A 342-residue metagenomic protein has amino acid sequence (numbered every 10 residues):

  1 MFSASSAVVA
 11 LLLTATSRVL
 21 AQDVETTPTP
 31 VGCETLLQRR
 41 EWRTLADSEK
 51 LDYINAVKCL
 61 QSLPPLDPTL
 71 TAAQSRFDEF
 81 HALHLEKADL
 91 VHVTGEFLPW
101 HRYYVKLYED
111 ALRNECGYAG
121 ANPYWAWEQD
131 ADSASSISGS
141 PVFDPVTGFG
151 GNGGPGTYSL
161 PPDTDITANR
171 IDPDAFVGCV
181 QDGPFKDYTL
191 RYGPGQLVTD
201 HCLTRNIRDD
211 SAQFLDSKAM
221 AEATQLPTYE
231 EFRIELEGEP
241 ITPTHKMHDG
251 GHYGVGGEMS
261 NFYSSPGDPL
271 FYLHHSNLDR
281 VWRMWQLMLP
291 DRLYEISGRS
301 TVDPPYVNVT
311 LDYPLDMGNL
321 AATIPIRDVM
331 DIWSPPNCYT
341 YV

Functional and structural regions predicted by a protein language model:
M1-D23: Fungal secretory targeting signals
L20-V342: Intrinsically disordered, flexible peripheral segments
